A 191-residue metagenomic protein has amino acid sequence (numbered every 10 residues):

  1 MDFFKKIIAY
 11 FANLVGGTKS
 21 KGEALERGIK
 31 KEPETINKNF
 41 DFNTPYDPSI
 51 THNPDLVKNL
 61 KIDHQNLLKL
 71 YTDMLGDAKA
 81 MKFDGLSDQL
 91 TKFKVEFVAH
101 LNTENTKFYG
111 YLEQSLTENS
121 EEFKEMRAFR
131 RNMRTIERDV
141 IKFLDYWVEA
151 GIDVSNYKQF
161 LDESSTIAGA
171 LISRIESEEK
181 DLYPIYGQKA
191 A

Functional and structural regions predicted by a protein language model:
M1-A191: Small-residue-biased structural context
